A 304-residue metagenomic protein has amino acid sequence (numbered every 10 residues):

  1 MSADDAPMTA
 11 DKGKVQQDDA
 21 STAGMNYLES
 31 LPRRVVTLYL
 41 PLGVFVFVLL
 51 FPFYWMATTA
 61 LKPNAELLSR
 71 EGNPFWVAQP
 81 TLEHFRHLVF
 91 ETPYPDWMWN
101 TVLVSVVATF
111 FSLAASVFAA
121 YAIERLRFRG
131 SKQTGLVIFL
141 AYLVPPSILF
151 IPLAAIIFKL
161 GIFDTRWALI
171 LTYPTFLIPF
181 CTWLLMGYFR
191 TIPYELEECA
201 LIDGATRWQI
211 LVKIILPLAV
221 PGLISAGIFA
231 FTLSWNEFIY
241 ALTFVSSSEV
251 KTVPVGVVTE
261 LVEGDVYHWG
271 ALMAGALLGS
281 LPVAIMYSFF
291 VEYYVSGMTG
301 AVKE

Functional and structural regions predicted by a protein language model:
S2-L31: Short, Lys/Arg-rich, polar N-terminal cytosolic tail immediately upstream of the first transmembrane signal-anchor
L28-S30, R34, L38-E304: A structural signal for multi-pass alpha-helical bundles of membrane permease subunits that mediate small-molecule
